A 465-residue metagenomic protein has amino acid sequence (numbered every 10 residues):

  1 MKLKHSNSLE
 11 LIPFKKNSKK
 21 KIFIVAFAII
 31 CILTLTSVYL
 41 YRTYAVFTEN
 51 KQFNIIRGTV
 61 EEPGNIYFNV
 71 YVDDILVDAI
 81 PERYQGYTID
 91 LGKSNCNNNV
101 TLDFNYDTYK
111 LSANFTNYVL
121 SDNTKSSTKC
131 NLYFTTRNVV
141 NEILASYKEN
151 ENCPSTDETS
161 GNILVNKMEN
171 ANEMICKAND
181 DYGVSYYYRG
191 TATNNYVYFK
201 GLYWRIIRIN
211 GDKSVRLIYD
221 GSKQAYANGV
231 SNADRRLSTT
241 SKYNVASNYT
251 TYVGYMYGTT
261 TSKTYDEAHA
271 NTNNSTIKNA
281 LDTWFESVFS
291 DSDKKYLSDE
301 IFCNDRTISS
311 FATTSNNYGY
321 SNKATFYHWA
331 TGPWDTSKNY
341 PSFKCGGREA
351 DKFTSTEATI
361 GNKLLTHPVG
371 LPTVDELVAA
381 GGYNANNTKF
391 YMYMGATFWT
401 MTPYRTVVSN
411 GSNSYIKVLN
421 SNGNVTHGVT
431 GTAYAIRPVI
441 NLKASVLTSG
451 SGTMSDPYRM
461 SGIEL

Functional and structural regions predicted by a protein language model:
M1-K19: N-terminal Lys/Arg-rich, disordered targeting/topogenic segments
K16-I75, S451-M454: Short, polar/proline-rich extracytoplasmic segments that appear immediately after membrane translocation
V25, S37-V38, Y67-N114, N123-L465: Long, domain-scale functional regions
N117: Catalytic-core signal marking the mid-to-C-terminal active-site face
